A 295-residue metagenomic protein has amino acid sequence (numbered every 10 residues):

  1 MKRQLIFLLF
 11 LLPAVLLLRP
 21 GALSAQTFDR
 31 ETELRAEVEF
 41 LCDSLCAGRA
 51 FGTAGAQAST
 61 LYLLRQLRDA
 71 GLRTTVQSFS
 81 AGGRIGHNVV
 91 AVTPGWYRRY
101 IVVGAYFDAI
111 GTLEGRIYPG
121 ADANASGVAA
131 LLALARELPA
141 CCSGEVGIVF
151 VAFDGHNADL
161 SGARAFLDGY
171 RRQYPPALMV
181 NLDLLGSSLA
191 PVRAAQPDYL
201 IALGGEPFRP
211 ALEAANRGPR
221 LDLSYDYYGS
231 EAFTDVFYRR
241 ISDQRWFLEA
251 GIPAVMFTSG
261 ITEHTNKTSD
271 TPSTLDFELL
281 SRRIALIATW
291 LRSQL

Functional and structural regions predicted by a protein language model:
L8-R19: Bacterial N-terminal signal peptides
L23-A25: Boundary at the C-terminal end of the N-terminal hydrophobic targeting segment
T27, S44-A54, S78-F79, G115-N124 (+4 more regions): Second-shell loop/turn segments in exported
T27-A58, A70, E263-D270: N-terminal capping segment at the start of a domain
E39, G48-P94: A non-catalytic alpha/beta surface segment that caps or lines the substrate-entry region of metallo-dependent hydrolase
A91, V103-A109, L113-D159, I287: Alpha-helical metal-binding/catalytic segments enriched in His/Glu/Asp
F153-M256: Metal-dependent peptidase/peptidase-like ectodomains
T262-L295: His/Asp/Glu-rich mid-to-C-terminal helical/loop segments that flank catalytic regions of hydrolases
